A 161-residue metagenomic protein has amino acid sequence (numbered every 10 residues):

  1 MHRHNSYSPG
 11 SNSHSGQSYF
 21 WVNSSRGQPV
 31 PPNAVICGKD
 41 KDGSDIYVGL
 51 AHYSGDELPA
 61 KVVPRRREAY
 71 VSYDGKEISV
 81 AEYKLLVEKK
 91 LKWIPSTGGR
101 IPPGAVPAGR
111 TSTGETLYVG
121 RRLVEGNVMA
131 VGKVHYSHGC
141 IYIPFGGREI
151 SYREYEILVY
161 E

Functional and structural regions predicted by a protein language model:
M1-S44, H52, P64-E82, L86-T113 (+1 more regions): Low-complexity, intrinsically disordered flanking regions
W21, P29-V30, Y53-P59, K92-P95 (+2 more regions): Short loop/beta submotifs within extracellular cysteine-rich repeat domains
K41-D42, L50-D56, R121-N127, E161: Short, flexible beta-strand-to-coil junctions
D45, A105-A130, V134-S137, F145 (+1 more regions): Plant-skewed but cross-kingdom recognition/interaction modules and surfaces
E57-D74, V131-Y136, I141-F145: Periodic small-residue-enriched repeat registers in elongated scaffold domains
